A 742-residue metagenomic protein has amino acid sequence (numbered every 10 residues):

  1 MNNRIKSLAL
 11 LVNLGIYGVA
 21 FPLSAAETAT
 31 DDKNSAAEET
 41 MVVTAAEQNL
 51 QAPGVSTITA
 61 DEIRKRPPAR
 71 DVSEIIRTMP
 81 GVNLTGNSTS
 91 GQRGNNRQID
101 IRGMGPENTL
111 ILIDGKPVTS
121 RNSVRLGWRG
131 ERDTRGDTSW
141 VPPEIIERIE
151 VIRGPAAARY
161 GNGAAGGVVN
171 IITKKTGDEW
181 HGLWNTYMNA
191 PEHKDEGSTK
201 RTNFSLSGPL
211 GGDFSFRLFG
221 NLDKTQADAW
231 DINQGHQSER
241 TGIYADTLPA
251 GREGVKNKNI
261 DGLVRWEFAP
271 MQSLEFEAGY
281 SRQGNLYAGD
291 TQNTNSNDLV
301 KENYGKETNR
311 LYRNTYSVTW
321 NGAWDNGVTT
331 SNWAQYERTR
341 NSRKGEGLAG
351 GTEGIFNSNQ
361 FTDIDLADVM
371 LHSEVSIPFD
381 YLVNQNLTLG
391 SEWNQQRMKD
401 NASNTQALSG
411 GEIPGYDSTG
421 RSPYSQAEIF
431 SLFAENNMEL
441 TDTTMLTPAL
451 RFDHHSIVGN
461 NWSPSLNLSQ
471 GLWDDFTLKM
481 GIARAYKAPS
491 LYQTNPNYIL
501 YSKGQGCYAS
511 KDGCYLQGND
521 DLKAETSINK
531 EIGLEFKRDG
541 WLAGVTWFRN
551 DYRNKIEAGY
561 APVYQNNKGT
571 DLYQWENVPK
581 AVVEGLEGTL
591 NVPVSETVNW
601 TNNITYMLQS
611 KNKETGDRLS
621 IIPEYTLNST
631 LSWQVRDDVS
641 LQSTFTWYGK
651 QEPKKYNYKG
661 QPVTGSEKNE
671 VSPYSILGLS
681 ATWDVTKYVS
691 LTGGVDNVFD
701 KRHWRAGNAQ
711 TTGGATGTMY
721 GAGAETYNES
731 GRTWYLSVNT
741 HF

Functional and structural regions predicted by a protein language model:
A25-K65, P106, D114: Short, acidic, small-residue-rich periplasmic hinge/interaction motif at the N-terminus of Gram-negative outer-membrane
S73-R121: Extracytoplasmic beta-strand/coil segments of soluble accessory domains associated with Gram-negative outer-membrane
T119-N122, R553, W647-Y656, T682-F742: C-terminal beta-signal and adjacent terminal beta-strands/loops of Gram-negative outer-membrane beta-barrel proteins
D133-N185: A beta-strand signature from Gram-negative outer-membrane beta-barrel systems, especially the internal plug domain
G177-N303, N554, K650: Periplasmic-side early beta-strands and strand-to-turn transitions of outer-membrane beta-barrels
N185, E439-M445, W547-Y552, K568-Y658 (+1 more regions): Gram-negative outer-membrane beta-barrel transporters
G284, S456-V458, D474-K530, W547-Y573 (+2 more regions): Surface-exposed extracellular loop regions of Gram-negative outer-membrane beta-barrel proteins, predominantly
D368-I377, R421-S425, S431, N519-K523 (+8 more regions): Outer membrane beta-barrel strand-and-loop segments of large Gram-negative receptors, especially TonB-dependent
